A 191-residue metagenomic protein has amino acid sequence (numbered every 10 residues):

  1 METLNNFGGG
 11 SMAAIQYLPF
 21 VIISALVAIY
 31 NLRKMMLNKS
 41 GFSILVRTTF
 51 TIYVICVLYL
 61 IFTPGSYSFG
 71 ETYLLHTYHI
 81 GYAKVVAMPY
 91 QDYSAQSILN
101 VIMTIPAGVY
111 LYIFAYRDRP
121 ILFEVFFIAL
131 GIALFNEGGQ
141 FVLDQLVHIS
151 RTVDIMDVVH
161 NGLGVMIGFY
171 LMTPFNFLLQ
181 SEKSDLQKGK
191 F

Functional and structural regions predicted by a protein language model:
M1-R151, M166-F191: Bulky hydrophobic segments
I149-V159: Non-cytosolic membrane-interface motifs at loop->transmembrane helix junctions
